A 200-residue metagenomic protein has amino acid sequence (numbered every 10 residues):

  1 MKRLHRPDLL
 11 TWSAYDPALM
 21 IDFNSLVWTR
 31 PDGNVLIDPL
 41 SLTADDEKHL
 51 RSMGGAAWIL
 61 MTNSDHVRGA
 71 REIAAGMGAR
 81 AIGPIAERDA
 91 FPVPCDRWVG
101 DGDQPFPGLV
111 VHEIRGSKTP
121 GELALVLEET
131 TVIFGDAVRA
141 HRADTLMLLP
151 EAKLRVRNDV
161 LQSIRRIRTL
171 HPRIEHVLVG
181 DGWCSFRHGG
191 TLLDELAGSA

Functional and structural regions predicted by a protein language model:
M1, N24-L26, G102, L123: Residue-level detector of beta-strand structural context in well-folded domains
M1-A14, A56, V67, M77: A short, flexible N-terminal coil/short beta segment enriched in small residues
K2, L10, D16-A18, N34-L36 (+2 more regions): Metallo-beta-lactamase
P17-W58: Pre-active-site segment of Zn-dependent metallo-hydrolases
S41-P84: Active-site metal-binding motif and surrounding structural segment of the metallo-beta-lactamase
A44-D46, G69, E87-P92, S185-R187: Short, charged/polar "capping" segments at the starts of alpha-helices and the immediately preceding loops
A57, D96, E175: Conserved acidic residues
E72-A75, A79-G121, E128-E129, R155-H171: Metallo-beta-lactamase
